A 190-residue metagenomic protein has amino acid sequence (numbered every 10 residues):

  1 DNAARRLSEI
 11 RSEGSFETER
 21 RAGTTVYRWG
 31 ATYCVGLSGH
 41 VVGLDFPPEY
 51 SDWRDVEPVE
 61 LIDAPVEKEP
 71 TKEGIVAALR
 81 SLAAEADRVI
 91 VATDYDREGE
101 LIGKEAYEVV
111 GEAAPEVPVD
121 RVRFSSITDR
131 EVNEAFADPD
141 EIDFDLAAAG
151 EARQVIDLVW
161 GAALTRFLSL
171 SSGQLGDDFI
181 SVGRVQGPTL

Functional and structural regions predicted by a protein language model:
D1-W160, P188: Intrinsically disordered, low-complexity regulatory segments
Q154-L190: Prokaryote-biased recognition of long, low-complexity C-terminal linker/tail segments that are poorly structured
